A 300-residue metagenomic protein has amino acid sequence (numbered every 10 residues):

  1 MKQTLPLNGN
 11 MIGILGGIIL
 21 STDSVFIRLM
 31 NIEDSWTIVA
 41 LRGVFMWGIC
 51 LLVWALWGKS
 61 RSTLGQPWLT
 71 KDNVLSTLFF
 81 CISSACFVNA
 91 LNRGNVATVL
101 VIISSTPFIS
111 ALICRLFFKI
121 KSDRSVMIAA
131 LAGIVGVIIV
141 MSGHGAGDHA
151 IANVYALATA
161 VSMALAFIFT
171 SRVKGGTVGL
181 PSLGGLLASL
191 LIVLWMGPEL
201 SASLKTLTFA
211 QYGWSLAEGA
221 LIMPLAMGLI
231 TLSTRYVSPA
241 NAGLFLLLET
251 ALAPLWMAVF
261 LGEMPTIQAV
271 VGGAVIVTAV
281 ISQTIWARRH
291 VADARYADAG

Functional and structural regions predicted by a protein language model:
M1-A40, L78, I82, C86 (+3 more regions): Glycine-/small-residue-enriched transmembrane alpha-helix faces in small-molecule transporters and effluxers
K2, G43, L247-G300: C-terminal-most transmembrane helix of multi-pass membrane proteins
L5-G9, N31-A40, L64-L69, S142-S162 (+2 more regions): Juxtamembrane helix-entry segments on the extracytoplasmic side of multipass membrane proteins
N8-G16, R61-F87, S125, I151-T159 (+2 more regions): Loop-to-transmembrane-helix transition segments
I32-I82, I109-S110, S162-A166, S182-L200 (+3 more regions): Transmembrane alpha-helices of multi-pass small-molecule transport proteins
C50, F80, S122-S142, T159-V161 (+2 more regions): Hydrophobic transmembrane alpha-helices of multi-pass small-molecule transport proteins
W54, F87-N89, T106-I128, A251-V270: C-terminal transmembrane-helix exit sites in multi-pass transporters
V99-S105, T170-S189, M223-V259: Helix-helix packing/entry segments at the starts of transmembrane helices
